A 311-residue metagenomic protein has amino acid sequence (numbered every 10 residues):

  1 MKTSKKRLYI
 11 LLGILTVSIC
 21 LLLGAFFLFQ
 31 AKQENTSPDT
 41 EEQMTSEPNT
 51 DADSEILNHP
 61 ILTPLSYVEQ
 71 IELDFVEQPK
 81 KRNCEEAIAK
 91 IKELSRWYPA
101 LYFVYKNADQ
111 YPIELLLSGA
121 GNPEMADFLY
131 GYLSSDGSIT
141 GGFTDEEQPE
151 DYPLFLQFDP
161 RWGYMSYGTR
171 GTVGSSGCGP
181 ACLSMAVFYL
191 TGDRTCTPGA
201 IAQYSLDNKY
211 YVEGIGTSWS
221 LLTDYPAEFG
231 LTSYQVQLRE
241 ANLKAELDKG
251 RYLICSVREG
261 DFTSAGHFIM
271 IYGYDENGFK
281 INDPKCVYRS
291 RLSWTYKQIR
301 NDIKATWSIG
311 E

Functional and structural regions predicted by a protein language model:
M1-T3: Juxtamembrane low-complexity tails/linkers enriched in Ser/Thr-Pro and polybasic
R7-T16, L22-Y210: Active-site-adjacent structural segments surrounding the nucleophilic cysteine of cysteine proteases and isopeptidases
F27, D53-P79, E85-I88, K92 (+4 more regions): Conserved active-site-adjacent core of cysteine acyl-enzyme catalytic domains
